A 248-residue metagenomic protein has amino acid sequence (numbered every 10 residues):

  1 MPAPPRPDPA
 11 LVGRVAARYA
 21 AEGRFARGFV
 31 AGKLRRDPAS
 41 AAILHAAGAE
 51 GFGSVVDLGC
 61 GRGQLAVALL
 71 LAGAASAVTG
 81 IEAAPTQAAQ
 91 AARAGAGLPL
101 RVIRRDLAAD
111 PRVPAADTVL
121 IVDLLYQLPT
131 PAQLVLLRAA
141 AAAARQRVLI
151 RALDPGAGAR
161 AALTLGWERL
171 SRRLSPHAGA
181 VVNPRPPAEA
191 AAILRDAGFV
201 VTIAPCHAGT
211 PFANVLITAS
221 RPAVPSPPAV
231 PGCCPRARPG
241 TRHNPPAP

Functional and structural regions predicted by a protein language model:
M1-S54, R62-P114, P131-A132, A139 (+1 more regions): Class I (Rossmann-like) S-adenosyl-L-methionine-dependent methyltransferase catalytic domain, capturing the SAM-binding
L58: Conserved beta-strand/loop positions that form the S-adenosyl-L-methionine
L120: A conserved beta-strand element that flanks and buttresses the S-adenosyl-L-methionine
D123-L124: Short catalytic micro-motifs in class I SAM-dependent methyltransferases
A144-V148: Short glycine-dipeptide loop
